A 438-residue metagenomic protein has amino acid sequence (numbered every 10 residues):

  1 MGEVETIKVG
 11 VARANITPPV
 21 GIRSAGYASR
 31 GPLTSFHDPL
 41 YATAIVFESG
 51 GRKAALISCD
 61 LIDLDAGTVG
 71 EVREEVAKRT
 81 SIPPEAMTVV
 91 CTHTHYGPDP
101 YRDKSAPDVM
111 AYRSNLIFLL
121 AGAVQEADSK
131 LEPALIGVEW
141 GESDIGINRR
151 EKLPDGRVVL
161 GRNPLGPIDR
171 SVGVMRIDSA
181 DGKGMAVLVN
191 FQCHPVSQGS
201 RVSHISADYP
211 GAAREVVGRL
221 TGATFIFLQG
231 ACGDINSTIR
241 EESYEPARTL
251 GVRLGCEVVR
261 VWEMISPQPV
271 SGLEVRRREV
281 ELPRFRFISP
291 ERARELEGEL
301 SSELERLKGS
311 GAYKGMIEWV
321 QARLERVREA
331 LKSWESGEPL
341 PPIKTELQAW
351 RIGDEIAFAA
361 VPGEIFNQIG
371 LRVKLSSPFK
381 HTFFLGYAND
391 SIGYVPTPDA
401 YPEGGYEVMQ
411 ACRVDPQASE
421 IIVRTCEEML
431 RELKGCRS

Functional and structural regions predicted by a protein language model:
G2-C91, G97-F225, G230-T249, W262 (+1 more regions): Conserved beta-alpha junction segments in alpha/beta enzyme cores
L254: Anionic-ligand-binding alpha/beta catalytic cores of soluble enzymes and soluble regulatory domains that recognize
